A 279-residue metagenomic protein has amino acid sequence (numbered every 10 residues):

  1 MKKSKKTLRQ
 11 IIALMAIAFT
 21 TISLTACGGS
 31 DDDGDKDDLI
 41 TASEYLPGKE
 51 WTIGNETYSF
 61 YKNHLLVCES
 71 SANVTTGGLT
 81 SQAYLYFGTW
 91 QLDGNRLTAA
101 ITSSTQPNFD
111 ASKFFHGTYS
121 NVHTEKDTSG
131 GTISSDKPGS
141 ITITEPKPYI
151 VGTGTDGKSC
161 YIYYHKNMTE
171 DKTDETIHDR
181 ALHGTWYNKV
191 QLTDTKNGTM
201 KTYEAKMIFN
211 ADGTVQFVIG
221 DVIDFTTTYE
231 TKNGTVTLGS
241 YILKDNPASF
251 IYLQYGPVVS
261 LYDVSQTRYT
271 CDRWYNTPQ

Functional and structural regions predicted by a protein language model:
K2-A13: Bacterial N-terminal signal peptides that target proteins for export
A13-T21: Hydrophobic helical h-region of N-terminal Sec-dependent signal peptides in bacterial secretory/periplasmic proteins
I22-A26: C-terminal motif of bacterial Sec signal peptides marking the signal peptidase cleavage site
G29-F87, Q91-T226, T235-Q279: Lipid interaction determinants
